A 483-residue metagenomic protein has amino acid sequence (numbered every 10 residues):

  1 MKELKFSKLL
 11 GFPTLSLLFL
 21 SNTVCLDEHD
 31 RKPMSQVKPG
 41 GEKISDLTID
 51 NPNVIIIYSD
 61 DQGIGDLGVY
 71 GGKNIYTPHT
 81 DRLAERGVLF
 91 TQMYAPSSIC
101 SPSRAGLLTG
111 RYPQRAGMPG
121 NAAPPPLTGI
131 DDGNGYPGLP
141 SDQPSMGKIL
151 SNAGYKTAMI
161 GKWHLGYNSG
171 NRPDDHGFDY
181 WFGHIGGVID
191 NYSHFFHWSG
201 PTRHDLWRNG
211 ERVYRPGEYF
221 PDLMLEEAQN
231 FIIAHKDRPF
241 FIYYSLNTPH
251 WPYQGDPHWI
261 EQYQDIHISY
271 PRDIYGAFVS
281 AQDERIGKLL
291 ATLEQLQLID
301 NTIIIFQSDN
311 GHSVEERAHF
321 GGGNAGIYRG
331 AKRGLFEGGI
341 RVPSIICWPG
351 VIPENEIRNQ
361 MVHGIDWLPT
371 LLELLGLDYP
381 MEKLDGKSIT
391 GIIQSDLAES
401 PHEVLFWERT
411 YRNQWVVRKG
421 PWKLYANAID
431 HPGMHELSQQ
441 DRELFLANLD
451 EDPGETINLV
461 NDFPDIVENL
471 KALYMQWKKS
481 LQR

Functional and structural regions predicted by a protein language model:
K2-F12: Bacterial N-terminal signal peptides that target proteins for export
G11-S21: Bacterial N-terminal signal peptides
P13, V24-F445, E451-K479, R483: Formylglycine-dependent sulfatase
